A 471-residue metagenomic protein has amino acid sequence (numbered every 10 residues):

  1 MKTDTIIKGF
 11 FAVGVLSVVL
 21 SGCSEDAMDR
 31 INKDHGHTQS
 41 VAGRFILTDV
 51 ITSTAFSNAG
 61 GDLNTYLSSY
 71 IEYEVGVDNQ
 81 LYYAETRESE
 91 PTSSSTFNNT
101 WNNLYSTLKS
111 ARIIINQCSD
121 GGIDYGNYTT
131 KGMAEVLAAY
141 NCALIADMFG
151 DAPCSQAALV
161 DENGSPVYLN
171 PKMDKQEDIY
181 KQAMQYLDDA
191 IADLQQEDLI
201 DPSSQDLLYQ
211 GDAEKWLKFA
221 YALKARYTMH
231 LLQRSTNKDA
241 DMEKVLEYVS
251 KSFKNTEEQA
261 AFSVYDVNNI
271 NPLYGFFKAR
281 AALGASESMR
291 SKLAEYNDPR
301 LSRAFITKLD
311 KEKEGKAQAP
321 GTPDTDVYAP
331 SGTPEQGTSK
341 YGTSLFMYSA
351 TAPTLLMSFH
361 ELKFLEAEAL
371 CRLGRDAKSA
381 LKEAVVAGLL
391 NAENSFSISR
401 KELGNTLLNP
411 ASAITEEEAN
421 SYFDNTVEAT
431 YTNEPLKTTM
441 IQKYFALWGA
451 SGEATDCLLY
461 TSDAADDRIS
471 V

Functional and structural regions predicted by a protein language model:
M1-S21: Sec-dependent bacterial lipoprotein signal peptides
C23-E74, L81, S95, N102-Y105 (+3 more regions): Membrane-proximal, proline-rich intrinsically disordered regions
N79-A152, P166-E197, M347-T354, F359 (+1 more regions): Conserved, well-structured interaction surfaces
M148-Q185, P202-Q205, Q233-V249: Short coil/linker segments at helix-helix boundaries
D206-E257, S263: Aromatic- and glycine-enriched pocket-lining scaffold segments that form the walls of small-molecule binding clefts
D239-E366, R372, A377-Q442, A446 (+1 more regions): Hydrophobic-face positions in mid-chain alpha helices that act as interaction patches
Y460-V471: Single conserved hydrophobic/aromatic residue that forms the stacking wall/gate of nucleotide- or nucleobase-binding
